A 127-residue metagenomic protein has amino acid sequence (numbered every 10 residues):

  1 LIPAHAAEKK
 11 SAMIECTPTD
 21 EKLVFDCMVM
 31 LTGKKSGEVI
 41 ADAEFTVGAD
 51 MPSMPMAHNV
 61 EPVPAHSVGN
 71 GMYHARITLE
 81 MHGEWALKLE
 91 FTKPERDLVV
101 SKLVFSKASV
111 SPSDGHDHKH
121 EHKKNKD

Functional and structural regions predicted by a protein language model:
H5-D127: N-terminal soluble domains immediately following signal/targeting peptides that reside in extracytoplasmic
